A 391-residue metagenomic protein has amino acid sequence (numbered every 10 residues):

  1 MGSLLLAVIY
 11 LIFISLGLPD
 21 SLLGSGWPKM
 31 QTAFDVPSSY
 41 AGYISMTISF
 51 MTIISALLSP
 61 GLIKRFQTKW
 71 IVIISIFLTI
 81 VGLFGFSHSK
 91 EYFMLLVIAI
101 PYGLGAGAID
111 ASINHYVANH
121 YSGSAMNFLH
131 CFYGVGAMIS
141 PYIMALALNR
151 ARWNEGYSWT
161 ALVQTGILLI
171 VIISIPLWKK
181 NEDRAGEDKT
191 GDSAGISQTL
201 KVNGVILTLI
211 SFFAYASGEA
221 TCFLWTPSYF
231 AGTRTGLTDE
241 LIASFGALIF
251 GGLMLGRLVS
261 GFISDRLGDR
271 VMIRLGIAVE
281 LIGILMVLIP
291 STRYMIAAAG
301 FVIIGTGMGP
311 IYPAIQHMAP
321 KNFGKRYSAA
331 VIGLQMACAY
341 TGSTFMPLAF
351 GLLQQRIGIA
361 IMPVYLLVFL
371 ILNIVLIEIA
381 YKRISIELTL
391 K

Functional and structural regions predicted by a protein language model:
L23-G24, N203-M254: Extracytoplasmic gate region of multi-pass secondary transporters
D35, Q67, H88-K90, G268 (+1 more regions): Helix-breaking motifs and short loop linkers at transmembrane-helix boundaries and internal kinks in secondary membrane
I54-F93: Conserved MFS/SLC helix-loop-helix module at the cytosolic interface between two early adjacent transmembrane helices
S55-Q67, G256-G268, Q354-Q355: Helix-to-loop junctions at the C-terminal end of transmembrane segments in multipass secondary transporters
I98-F132: Cytoplasmic helix-loop-helix junction between adjacent transmembrane helices in 12-TM secondary transporters
F128-K179: Helix-loop-helix hairpin linking two adjacent transmembrane segments in secondary transporters
L267-M318: C-terminal transmembrane helical hairpin of 12-TM major facilitator-type secondary transporters
P320-I359, L366: A late C-terminal transmembrane helix in Major Facilitator Superfamily
